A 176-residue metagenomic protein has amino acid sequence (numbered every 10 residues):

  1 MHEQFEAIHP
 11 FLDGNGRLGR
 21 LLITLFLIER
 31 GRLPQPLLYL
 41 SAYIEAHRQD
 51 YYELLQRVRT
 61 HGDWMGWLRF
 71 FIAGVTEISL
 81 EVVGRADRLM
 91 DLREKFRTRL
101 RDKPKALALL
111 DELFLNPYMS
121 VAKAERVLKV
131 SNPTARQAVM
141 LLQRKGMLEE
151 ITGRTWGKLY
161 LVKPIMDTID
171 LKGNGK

Functional and structural regions predicted by a protein language model:
M1-A86, D91: Phosphate/pyrophosphate-binding active-site loops
I8, N116, K145-G146: Alpha-helix C-caps/helix-loop-beta hinges
V82-L110: Short alpha-helical segments that sit at the start of domains
R101-L109, L115, N132, W156: Conserved, hydrophobic alpha-helical core segments of structured domains
D102-K103, E150-N174: Short, cationic-aromatic polyanion-contact patches
L110, L115-L128: Short acidic, hydrophobic short linear motifs in intrinsically disordered regions
L113, A135-K145: Basic amphipathic alpha-helical segments that dock to polyanions
